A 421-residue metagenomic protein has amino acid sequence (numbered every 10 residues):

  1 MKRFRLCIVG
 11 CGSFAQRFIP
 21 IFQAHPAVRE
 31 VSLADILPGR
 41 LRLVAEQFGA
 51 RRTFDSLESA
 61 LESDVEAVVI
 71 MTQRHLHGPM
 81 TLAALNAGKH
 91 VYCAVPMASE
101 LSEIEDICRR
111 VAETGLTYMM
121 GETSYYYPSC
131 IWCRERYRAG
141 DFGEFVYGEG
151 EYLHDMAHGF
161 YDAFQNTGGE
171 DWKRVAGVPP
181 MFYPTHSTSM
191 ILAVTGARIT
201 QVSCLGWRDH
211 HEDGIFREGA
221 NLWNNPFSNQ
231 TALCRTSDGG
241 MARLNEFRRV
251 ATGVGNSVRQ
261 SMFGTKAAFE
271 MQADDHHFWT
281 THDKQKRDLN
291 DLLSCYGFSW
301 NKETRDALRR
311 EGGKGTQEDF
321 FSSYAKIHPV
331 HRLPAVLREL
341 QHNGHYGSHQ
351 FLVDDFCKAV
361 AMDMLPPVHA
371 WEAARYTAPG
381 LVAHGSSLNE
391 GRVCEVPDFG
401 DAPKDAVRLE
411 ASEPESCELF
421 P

Functional and structural regions predicted by a protein language model:
M1-F48: N-terminal Rossmann-like dinucleotide-binding module
V44-A50, D106, R110-V111: Short, conserved SAM-binding/catalytic segment of Class I S-adenosyl-L-methionine-dependent methyltransferases
R51-S63: Short acidic low-complexity segments
V65-A67, Q73-R74, G78-Y126, G140: Beta-strand-loop-alpha-helix segment that lines the small-molecule cofactor/substrate pocket of alpha/beta enzymes
G88, G115, G140, G239 (+2 more regions): Glycine-centered short loops/turns at secondary-structure junctions
T117, S124-N225, Q230: Predominantly a Rossmann-like dinucleotide-binding segment in NAD(P)-dependent oxidoreductases
S187, L289-P421: C-terminal helical cap and adjacent loop that interface with cofactors, partners, or active-site loops
E246-V254, G344: Glycine-rich phosphate/pyrophosphate-binding beta-alpha loops
